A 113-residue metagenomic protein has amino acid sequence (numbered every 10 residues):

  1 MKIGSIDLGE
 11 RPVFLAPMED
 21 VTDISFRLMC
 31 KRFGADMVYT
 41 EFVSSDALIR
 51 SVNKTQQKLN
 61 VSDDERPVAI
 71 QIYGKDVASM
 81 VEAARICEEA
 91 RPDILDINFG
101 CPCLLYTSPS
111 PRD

Functional and structural regions predicted by a protein language model:
K2-G4, M18-D93: Glycine-rich, positively charged N-terminal anion/phosphate-binding segment
L8-P12: Generic N-terminal amphipathic, Lys/Arg-enriched alpha-helix
L15: An anion-binding catalytic pocket shared by soluble metabolic enzymes
Y106-D113: Conserved small/polar residues in nucleotide/adenosyl-binding loops
